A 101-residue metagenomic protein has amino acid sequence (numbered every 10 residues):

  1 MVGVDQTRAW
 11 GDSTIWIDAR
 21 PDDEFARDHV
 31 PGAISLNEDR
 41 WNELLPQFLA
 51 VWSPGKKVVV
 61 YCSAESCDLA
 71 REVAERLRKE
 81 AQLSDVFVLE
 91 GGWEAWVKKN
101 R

Functional and structural regions predicted by a protein language model:
M1-R27: Flexible, polar/low-complexity N-terminal or interdomain linker segments that lie immediately upstream of folded
M1-V4, A26-V60, A64-R101: Rhodanese-like catalytic fold shared by cysteine-dependent sulfurtransferases and DSP/PTP-type phosphatases
